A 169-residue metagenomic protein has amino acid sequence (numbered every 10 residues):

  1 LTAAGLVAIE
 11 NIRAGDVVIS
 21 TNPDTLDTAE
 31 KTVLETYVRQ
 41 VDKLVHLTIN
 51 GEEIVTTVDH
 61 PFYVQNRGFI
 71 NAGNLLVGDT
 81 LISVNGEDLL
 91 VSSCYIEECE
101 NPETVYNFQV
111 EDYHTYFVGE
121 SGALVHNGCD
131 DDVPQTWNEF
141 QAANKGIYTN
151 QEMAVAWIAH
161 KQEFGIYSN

Functional and structural regions predicted by a protein language model:
L1-D132: HINT superfamily self-processing domains
L75, C129-N169: Catalytic toxin/effector domains delivered as secreted proteins or via bacterial secretion systems
